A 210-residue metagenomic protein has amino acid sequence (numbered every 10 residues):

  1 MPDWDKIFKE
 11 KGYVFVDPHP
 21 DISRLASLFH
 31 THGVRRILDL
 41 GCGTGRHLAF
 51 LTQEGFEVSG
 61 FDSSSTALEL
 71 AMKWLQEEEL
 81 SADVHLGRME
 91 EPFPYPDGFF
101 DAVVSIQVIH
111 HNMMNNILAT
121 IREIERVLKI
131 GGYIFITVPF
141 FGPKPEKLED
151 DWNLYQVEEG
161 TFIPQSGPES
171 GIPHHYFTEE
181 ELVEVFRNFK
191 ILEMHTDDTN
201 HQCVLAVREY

Functional and structural regions predicted by a protein language model:
M1-V34, G43-P92, A119, Y133-Y210: Class I (Rossmann-like) S-adenosyl-L-methionine-dependent methyltransferase catalytic domain, capturing the SAM-binding
D39: Class I SAM-dependent methyltransferase core
E90-A102: A short acidic, Gly/Pro-enriched loop at the edge of an enzyme's catalytic core that lines a small-molecule cofactor
S105-V108: A short beta-strand submotif of the Rossmann-like class I SAM-dependent methyltransferase core that lines
H110-N112: A short His-aromatic
M114-N116: Conserved catalytic-core motifs of eukaryotic protein kinase domains, centered on the activation segment
L118-I130: A short glycine-rich, Lys/Arg-flanked "PGG" loop and its adjoining helix->strand segment in the class I
